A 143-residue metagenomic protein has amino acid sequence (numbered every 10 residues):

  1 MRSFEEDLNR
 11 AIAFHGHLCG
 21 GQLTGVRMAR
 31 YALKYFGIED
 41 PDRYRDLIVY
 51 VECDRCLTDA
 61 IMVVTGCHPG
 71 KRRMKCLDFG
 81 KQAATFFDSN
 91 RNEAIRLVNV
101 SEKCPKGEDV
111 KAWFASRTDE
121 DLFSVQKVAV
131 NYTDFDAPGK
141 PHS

Functional and structural regions predicted by a protein language model:
M1-S143: Non-transmembrane, aqueous-exposed alpha-helical and coiled segments at domain scale
